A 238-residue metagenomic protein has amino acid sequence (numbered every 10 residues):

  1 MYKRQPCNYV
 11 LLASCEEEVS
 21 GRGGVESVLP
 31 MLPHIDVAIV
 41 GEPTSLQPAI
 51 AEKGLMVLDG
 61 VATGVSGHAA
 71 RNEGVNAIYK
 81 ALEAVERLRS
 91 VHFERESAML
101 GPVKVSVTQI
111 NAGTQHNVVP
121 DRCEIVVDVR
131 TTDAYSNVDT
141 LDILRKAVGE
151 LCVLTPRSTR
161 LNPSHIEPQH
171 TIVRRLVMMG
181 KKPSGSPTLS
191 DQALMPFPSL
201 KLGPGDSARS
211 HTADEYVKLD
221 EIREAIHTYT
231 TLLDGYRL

Functional and structural regions predicted by a protein language model:
M1-Y2, V148: Extended hydrophobic/Leu-rich segments
K3-V57, V61: Acidic/histidine-rich catalytic neighborhood of metal-dependent amide-processing enzymes
P43, P48-I50, M56-L238: Metal-dependent amide/peptide-bond hydrolase catalytic core, centered on the "pita-bread" metallohydrolase fold
